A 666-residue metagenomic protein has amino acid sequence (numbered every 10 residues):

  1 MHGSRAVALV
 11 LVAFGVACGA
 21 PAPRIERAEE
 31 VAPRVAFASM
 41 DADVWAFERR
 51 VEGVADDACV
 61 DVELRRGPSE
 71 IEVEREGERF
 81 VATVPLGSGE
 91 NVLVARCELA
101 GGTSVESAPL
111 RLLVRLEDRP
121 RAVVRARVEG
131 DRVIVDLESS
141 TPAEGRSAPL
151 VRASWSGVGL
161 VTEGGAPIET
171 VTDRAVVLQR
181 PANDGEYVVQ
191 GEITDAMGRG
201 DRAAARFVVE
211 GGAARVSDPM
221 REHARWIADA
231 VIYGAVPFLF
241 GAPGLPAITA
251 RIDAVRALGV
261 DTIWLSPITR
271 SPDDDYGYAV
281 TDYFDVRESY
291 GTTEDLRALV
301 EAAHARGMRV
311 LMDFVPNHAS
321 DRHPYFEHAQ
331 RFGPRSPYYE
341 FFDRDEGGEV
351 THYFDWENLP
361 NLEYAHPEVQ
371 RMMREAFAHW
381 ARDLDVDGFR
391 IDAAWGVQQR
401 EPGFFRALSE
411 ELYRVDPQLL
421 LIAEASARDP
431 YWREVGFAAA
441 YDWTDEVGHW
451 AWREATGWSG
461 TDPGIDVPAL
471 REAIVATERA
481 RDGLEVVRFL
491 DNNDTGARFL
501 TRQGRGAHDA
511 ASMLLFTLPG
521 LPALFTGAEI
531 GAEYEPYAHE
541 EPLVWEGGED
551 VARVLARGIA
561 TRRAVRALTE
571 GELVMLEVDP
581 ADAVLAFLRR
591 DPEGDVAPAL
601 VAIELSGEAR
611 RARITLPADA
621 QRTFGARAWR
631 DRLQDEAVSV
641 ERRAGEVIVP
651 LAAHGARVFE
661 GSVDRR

Functional and structural regions predicted by a protein language model:
V7-A17: Bacterial N-terminal signal peptides
C18-V31, V35-F37, D43, V92-W264 (+6 more regions): Carbohydrate-interacting/catalytic domains
R49-A55, V135-S139: Aromatic/hydrophobic beta-strand junction motif of beta-rich domains
C59-L112: Ser/Thr-rich low-complexity repeats and stalk/linker segments
P219, R225-W226, A230-Y233, F238-P246 (+7 more regions): Substrate-binding/active-site clefts of carbohydrate-active enzymes
I263, D387-I391: Hydrophobic residues within beta-strands of alpha/beta enzymes
L311-M312, R390, I422, F489 (+2 more regions): Generic enzyme active-site microenvironment
F326, D392-D482, V486, R505 (+7 more regions): Active-site-proximal helices and loops of the catalytic beta/alpha 8
